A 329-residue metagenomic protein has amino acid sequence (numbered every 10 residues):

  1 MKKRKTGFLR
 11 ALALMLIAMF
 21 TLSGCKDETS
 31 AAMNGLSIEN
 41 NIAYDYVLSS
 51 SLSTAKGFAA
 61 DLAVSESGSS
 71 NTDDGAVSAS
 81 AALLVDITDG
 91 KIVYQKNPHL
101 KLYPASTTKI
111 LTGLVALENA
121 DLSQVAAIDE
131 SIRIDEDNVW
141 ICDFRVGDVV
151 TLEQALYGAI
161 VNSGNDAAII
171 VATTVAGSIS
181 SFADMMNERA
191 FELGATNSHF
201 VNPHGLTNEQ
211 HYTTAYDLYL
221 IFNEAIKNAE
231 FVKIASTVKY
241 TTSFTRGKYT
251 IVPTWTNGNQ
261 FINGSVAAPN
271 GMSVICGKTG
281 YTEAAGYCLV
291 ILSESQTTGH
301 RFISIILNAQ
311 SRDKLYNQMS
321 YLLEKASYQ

Functional and structural regions predicted by a protein language model:
K2-L12: Bacterial N-terminal signal peptides that target proteins for export
L9-R10, E153, V232: Alpha-helical transmembrane segments of integral membrane proteins
A11-L14, S106, S273: Hydrophobic alpha-helical transmembrane segments of integral membrane proteins, especially multi-pass transporters
A13-L14, C25-D27: Membrane-anchoring helices that localize proteins to membranes
M15-M19: Alpha-helical transmembrane segments
F20-G24: C-terminal motif of bacterial Sec signal peptides marking the signal peptidase cleavage site
K26-E28, A195-T196, E209-Y212, Y216-D217 (+1 more regions): Domain-terminus/edge residues, biased toward the C-terminal soluble/receptor-binding domains of extracytoplasmic
E28-Y216, A225-A229: Active-site-adjacent loops and short helices of periplasmic peptidoglycan-processing enzymes
